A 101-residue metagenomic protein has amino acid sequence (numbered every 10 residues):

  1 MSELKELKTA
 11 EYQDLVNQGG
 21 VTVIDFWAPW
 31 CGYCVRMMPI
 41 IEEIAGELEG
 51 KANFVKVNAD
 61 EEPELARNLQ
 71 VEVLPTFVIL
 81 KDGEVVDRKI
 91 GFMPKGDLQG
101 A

Functional and structural regions predicted by a protein language model:
M1-T22: N-terminal leader/targeting and pre-domain segments
E3, W27, N53-V55: Conserved Rossmann-like nucleotide-binding pocket used by diverse enzymes that bind dinucleotide cofactors
D14, G19-V21, R36-V57: Conserved helix-turn-beta segment immediately C-terminal to the redox Cys motif in thioredoxin-like folds
G19-G20, W27-W30, V73: Short pre-active-site segment immediately N-terminal to redox-active cysteine/selenocysteine motifs in thiol-based
F26-I40: Conserved redox-active cysteine motifs that mediate thiol-disulfide chemistry, especially di-cysteine Cys-X(1-2)-Cys
V57-A66: Structural microenvironment flanking redox-active thiols in thiol-disulfide oxidoreductases
N68-E72: A short glycine-leucine-enriched loop at secondary-structure breakpoints that most characteristically corresponds
V73, V78-A101: Non-catalytic, surface beta->alpha helical segment in thiol-disulfide oxidoreductase systems
